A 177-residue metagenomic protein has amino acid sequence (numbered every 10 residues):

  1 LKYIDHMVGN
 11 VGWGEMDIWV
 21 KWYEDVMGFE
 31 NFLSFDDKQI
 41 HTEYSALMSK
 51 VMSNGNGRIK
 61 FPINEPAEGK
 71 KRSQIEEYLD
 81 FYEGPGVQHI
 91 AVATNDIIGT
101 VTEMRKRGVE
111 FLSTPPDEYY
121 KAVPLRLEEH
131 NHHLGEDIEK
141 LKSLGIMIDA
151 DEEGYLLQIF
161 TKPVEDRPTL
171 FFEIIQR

Functional and structural regions predicted by a protein language model:
L1-F32, H41-R177: Glyoxalase I/VOC metalloenzyme domain signal
D37-Q39: Eukaryotic intrinsically disordered and solvent-exposed regulatory patches
